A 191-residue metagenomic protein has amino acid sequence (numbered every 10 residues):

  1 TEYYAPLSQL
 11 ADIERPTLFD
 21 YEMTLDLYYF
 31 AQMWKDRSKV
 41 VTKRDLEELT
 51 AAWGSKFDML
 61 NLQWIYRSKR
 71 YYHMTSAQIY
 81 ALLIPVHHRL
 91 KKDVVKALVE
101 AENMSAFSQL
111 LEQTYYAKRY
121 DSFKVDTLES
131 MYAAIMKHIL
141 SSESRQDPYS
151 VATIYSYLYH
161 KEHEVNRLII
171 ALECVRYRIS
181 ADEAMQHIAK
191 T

Functional and structural regions predicted by a protein language model:
T1-T191: Extended alpha-helical surfaces
